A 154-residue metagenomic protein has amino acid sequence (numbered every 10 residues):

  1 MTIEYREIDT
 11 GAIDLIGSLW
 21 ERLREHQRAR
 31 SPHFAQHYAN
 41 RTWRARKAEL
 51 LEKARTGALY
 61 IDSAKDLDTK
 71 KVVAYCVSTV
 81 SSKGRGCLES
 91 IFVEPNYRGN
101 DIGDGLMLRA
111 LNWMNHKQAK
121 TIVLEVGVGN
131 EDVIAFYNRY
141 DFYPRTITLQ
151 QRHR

Functional and structural regions predicted by a protein language model:
I3, E7-R85, E89, E94 (+2 more regions): Acetyl-CoA-dependent GNAT
A74, E131-F136: A short, acidic/glycine-rich surface segment
R85, M114-G127: Conserved GNAT acetyl-CoA-binding A-motif
V93, G99-N112, H116, R139: Conserved acetyl-CoA-binding loop-helix of GNAT-fold acetyltransferases
P95, V123-V133, Q150-R154: Conserved beta-strand-loop-alpha-helix junction that forms the acyl-donor binding cleft
Y137-I147: Conserved acetyl-CoA-binding loop of GNAT-fold acetyltransferases
